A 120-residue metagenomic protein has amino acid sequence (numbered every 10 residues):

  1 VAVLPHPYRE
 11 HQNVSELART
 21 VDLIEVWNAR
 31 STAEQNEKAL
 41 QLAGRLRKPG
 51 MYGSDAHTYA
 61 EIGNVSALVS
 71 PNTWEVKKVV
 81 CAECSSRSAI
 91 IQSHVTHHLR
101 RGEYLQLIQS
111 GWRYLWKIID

Functional and structural regions predicted by a protein language model:
V1-V3, L46-R47: Short beta-strand/loop segments at the ligand-binding rim of alpha/beta enzyme cores
Y8-D120: Charged catalytic cores and adjacent phosphate/nucleic-acid-binding surfaces used for phosphate/nucleic-acid chemistry
